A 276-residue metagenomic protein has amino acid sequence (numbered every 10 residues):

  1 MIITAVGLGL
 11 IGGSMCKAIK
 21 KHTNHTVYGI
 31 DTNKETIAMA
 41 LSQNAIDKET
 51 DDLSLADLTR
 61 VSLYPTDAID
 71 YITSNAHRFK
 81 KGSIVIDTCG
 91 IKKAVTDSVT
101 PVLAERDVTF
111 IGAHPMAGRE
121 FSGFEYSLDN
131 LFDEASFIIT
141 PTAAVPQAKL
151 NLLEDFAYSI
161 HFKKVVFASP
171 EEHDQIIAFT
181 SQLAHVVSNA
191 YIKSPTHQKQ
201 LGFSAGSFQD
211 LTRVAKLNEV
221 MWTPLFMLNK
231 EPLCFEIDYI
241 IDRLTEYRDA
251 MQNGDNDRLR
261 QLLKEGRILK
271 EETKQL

Functional and structural regions predicted by a protein language model:
M1-E49: NAD(P)+-binding Rossmann beta1-loop-alpha1 motif at the extreme N-terminus of oxidoreductases
T32, L63-Y64, T88: Short beta->alpha hinge that forms the Motif I/post-I loop of the SAM-binding pocket
D47-D52, V166-F167: Short acidic-hydrophobic, aromatic-tinged amphipathic segments that line or gate anion-handling sites
T59-R60, I86: N-terminal Rossmann-like NAD(P) cofactor-binding module of classical short-chain dehydrogenase/reductase
T73-E125: Rossmann-like NAD(P)(H) cofactor-binding subdomain of soluble oxidoreductases
D129-R213: Internal alpha-helical scaffold of NAD(P)-dependent oxidoreductase catalytic cores
K199-L269: Interdomain hinge/lid region at the active-site interface of Rossmann-like NAD(P)-dependent oxidoreductases
